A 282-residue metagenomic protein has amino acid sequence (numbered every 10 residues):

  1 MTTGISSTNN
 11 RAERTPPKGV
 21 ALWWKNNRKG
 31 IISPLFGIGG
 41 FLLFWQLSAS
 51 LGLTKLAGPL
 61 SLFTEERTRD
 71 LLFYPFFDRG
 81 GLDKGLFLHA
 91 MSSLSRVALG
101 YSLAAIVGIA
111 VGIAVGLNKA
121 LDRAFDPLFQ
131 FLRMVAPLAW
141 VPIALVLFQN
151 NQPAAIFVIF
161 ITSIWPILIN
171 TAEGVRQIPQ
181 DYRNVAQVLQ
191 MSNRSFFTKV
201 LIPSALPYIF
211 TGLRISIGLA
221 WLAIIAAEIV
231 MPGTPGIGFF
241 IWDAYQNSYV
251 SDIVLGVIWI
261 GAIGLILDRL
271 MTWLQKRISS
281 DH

Functional and structural regions predicted by a protein language model:
M1-G39, R269-H282: Transmembrane alpha-helical segments of polytopic membrane transport and secretion proteins
G19-W23, S50-S102: Periplasmic/extracellular loop-to-transmembrane helix junction in inner-membrane transport proteins
K25-R28, F87-S95, L99, D122 (+7 more regions): Alpha-helical membrane-interface segments at transmembrane helix boundaries
L99-F129: Transmembrane-helix boundary motif in ABC transporter permease subunits
Q130-P166, E173-G174: Generic hydrophobic transmembrane alpha-helix motif, especially the helices
F157, I161, N193-I225, L255 (+2 more regions): Transmembrane alpha-helices
I167-I209, I241: Short cytoplasmic-facing helical segments at TM-TM junctions of multi-pass membrane proteins
R176, T211-R214, V254-H282: C-terminal transmembrane helix and the adjacent membrane-cytosol boundary/short C-terminal tail of inner/organellar
